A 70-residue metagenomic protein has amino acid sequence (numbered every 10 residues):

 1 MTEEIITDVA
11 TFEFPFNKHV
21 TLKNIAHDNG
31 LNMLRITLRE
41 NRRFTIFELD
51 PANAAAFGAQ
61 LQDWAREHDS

Functional and structural regions predicted by a protein language model:
M1-S70: Positively charged, low-complexity terminal tracts and the immediately adjacent first secondary-structure elements
